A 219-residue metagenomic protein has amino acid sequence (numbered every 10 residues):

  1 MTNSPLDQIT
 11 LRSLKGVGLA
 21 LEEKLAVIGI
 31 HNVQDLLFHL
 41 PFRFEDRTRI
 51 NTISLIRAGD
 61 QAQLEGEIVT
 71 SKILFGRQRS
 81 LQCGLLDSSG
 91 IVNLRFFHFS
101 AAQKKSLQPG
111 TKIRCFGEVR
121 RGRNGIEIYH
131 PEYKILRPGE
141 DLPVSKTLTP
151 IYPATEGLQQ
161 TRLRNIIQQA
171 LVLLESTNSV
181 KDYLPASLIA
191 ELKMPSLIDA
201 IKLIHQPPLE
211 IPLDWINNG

Functional and structural regions predicted by a protein language model:
M1-I9, Q61-K72, Q82, D87: Helix-loop junction hotspots and adjacent acidic micro-motifs that serve as functional foci
M1-K15, E23-A26: Long, highly charged, low-complexity intrinsically disordered interaction regions that mediate electrostatic DNA/RNA
V33, A62, I113-C115: Short beta-strand segments enriched for Tyr within beta-sheet-rich domains, predominantly fibronectin type III
H39-V69: OB-fold nucleic-acid-binding modules
L74-G219: Upstream accessory/linker segments immediately N-terminal to the RecA-like ATPase cores of bacterial MutS and a subset
